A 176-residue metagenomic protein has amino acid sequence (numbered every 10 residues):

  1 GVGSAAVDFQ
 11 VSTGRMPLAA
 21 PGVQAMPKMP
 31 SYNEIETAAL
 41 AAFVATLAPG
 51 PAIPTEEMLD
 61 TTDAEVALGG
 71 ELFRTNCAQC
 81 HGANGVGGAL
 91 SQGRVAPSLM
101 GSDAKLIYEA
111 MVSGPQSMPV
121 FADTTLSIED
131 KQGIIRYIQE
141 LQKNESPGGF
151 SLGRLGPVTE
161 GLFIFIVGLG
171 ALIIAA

Functional and structural regions predicted by a protein language model:
G1, T62-N84: Sequence/structural segment immediately N-terminal to covalent heme-attachment motifs in c-type and related
G1-A48, N84, L90-S146: Extracytoplasmic electron-transfer domains, predominantly the class I c-type cytochrome c fold
G3, A52, N84-L90, L155-V158 (+1 more regions): Compositionally biased, intrinsically disordered low-complexity regions
P51-V66: Solvent-exposed, charged amphipathic helical/linker segments at domain boundaries
E56, G85, F150-S151: Sparse recognition of residues in long alpha-helices and their boundaries
G70, R74, G101, K105 (+1 more regions): Sequence context surrounding c-type heme c attachment/ligation sites in exported
K143-A176: N-terminal export/targeting leaders of redox proteins
